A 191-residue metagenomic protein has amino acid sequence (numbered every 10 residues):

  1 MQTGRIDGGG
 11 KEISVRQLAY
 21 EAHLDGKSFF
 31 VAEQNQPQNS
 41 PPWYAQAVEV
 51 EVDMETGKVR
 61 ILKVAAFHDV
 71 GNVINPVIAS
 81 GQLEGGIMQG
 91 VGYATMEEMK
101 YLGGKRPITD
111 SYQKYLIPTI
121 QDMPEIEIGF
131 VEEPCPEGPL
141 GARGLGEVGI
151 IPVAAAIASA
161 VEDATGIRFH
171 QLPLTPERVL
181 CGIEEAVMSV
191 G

Functional and structural regions predicted by a protein language model:
M1-G191: Cofactor-binding beta-sheet edge motifs in enzyme active sites
